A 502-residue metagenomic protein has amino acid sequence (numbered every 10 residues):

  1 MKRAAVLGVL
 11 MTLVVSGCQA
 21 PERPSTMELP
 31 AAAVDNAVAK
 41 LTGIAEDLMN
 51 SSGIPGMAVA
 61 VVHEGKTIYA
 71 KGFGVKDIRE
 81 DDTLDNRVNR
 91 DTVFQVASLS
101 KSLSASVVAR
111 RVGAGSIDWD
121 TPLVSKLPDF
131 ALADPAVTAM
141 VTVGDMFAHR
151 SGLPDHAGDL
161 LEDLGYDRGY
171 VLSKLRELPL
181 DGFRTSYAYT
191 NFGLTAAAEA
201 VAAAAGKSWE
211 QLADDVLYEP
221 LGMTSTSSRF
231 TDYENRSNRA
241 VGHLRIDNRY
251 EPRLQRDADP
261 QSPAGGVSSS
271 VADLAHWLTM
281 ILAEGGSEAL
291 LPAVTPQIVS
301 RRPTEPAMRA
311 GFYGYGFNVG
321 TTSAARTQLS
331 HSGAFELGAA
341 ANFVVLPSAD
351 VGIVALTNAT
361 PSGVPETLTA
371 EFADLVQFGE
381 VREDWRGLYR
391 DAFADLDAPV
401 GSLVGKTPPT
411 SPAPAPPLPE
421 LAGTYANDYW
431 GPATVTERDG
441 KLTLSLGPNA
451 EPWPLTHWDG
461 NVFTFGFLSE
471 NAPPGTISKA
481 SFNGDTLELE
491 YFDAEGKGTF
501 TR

Functional and structural regions predicted by a protein language model:
K2-M11: Sec-dependent N-terminal signal peptides
V14-G17: C-terminal motif of bacterial Sec signal peptides marking the signal peptidase cleavage site
Q19, P24, A370-R502: Peripheral terminal and inter-domain segments
A31-F94, G113-D118, A133, R168-G169 (+2 more regions): Short, conserved catalytic-motif segment at the N-terminal edge
I68, A341-N358, E488-E490: Short, well-ordered beta-strand elements
K76-D77, D134-L337, A341-F343: Short, surface-exposed loop or secondary-structure junction motifs that flank catalytic or metal-binding residues
D118-D134, L221: Short, glycine/proline-biased beta-turn/loop segments that scaffold the active-site neighborhood
P347-W385: Contiguous hydrophobic, core-forming segments of folded domains
